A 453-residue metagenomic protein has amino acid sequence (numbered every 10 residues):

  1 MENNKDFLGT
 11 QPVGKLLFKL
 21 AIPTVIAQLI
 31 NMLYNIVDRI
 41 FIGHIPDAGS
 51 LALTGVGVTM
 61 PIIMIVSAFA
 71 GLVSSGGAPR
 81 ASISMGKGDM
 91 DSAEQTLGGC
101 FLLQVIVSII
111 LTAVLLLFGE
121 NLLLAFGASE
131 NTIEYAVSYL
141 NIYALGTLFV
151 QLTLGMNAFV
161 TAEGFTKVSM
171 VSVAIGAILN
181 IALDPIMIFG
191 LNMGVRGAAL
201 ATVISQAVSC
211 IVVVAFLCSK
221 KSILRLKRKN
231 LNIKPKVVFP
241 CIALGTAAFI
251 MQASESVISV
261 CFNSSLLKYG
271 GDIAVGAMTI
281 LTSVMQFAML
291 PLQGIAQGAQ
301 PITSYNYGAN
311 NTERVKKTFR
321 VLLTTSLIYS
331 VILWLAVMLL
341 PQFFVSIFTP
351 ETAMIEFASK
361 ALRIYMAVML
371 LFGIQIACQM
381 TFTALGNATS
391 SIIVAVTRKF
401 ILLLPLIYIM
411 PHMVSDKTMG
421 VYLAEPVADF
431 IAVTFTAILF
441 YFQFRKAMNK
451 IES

Functional and structural regions predicted by a protein language model:
M1-T24, A81-G146, G190-G245, T303-V368 (+1 more regions): Short alpha-helical transmembrane segments in multi-pass integral membrane proteins
K19-L20, I181, A243, F287-A288 (+4 more regions): Hydrophobic alpha-helical transmembrane segments of integral membrane proteins, especially lipid-exposed positions
V25-P79, Y143-V150, F239-N306, S326-W334 (+3 more regions): Transmembrane helix-bundle signature of multi-pass secondary active exporters and lipid flippases
L33-I36, H44, S50, S84-K87 (+6 more regions): Helix-loop interface residues and adjacent transmembrane-helix termini in multi-pass membrane transporters, primarily
I36-I40, A113, N121, G155-F159 (+9 more regions): Alpha-helical transmembrane segments of multipass membrane proteins
L53-A113, V150-S169, A277-L335, L339-P341 (+1 more regions): Small-residue-rich hydrophobic transmembrane alpha-helices
S74, Y143-T161, S169-A177, A198-V213 (+4 more regions): Short runs within selected transmembrane alpha-helices of multi-pass transporters and secretion channels
S129, F165-T166, G194, G271 (+2 more regions): Short loop-to-helix capping motifs
